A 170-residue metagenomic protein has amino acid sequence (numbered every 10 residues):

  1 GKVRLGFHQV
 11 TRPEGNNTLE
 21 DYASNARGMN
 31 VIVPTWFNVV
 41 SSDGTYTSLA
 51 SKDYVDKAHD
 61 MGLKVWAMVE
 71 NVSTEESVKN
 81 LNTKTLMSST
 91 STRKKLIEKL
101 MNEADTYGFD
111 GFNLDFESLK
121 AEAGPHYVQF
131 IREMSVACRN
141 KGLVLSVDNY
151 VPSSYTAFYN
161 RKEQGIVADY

Functional and structural regions predicted by a protein language model:
G1-G6, N16-N25: Non-catalytic propeptide/linker segments at domain boundaries
K2-P13, N38-Y170: Chitinase-like catalytic core of GlcNAc-active glycosidases
N25-A26, V167: Short, conserved loop/helix-junction motifs that constitute active-site signature segments in enzyme catalytic cores
